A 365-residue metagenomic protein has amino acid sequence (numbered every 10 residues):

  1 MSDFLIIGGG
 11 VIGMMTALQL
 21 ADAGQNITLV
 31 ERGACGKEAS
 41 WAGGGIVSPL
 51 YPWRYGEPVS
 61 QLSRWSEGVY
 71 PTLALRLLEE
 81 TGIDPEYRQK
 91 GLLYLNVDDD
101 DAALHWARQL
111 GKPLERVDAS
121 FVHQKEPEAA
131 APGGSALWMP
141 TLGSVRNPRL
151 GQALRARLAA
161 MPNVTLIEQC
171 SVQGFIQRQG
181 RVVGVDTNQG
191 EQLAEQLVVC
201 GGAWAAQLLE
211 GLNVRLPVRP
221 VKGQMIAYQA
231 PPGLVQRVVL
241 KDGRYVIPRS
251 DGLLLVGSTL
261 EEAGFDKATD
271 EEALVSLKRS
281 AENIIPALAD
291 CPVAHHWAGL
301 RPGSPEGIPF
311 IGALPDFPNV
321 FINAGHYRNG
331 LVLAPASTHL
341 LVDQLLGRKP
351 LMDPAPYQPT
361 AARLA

Functional and structural regions predicted by a protein language model:
S2-L29: N-terminal Rossmann-like FAD-binding beta1-loop-alpha1 element of flavoenzymes
M15-A23, G45-V47, I83-R88, R181 (+2 more regions): Active-site substrate-recognition segment that forms the wall of the catalytic cavity or substrate channel
A21-G43: Glycine-rich FAD pyrophosphate-binding loop
I46-K125, S280-E282: Dinucleotide-binding Rossmann-like beta1-alpha1 core, especially the glycine-rich loop that anchors the ADP
Q61-R64, Y94-D100, W138-A156, A268-A273 (+1 more regions): Short beta-strand to alpha-helix junction loop
G82-Y94, H105-R108, P113-M161, V183 (+3 more regions): Helix-loop-beta segment of a Rossmann-like dinucleotide-binding subdomain
L137-Q196, A206: Helical element adjacent to the flavin cofactor pocket in flavoenzyme catalytic cores
I285-A365: C-terminal catalytic lobe of FAD-dependent flavoproteins
